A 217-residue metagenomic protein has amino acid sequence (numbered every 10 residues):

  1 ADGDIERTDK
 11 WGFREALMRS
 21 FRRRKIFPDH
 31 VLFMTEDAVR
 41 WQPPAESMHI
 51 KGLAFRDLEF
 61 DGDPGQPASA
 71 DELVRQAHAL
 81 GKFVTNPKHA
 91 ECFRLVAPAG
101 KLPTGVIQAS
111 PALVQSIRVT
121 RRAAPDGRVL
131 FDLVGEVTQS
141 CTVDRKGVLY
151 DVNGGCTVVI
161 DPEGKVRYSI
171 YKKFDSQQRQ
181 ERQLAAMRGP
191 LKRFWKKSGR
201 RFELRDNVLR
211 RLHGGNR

Functional and structural regions predicted by a protein language model:
D2-R217: Non-catalytic terminal regions of proteins
